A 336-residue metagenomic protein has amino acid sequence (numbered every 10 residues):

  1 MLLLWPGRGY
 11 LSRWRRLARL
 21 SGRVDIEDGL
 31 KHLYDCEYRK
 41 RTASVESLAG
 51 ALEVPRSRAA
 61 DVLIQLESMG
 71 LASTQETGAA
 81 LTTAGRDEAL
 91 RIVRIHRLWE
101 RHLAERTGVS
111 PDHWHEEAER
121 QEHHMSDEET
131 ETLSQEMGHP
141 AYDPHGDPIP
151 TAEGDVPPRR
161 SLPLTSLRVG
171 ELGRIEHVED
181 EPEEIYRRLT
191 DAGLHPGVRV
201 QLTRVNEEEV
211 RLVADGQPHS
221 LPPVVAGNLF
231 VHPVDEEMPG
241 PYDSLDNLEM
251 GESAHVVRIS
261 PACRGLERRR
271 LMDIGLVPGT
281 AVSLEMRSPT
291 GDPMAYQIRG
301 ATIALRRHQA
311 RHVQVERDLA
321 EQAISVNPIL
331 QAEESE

Functional and structural regions predicted by a protein language model:
G7-L30, A152: Short alpha-helical segments that sit at the start of domains
R39-L52, T77, I175: Short acidic, hydrophobic short linear motifs in intrinsically disordered regions
G50-S68, E184-R187, L266: Short amphipathic alpha-helical interaction segments
E67-T77: A short, conserved structural fragment
T77-H96: Basic, amphipathic "hinge/linker" alpha-helix immediately C-terminal to the N-terminal HTH DNA-binding motif
R97-D143, I324: Amphipathic alpha-helical dimerization/coiled-coil segments that flank or bridge DNA-binding/regulatory modules
H123-I259: Mid-protein regulatory/catalytic core that forms ligand/cofactor-binding pockets and protein-protein interaction
V198, T280-A281, A301: Structural motif
